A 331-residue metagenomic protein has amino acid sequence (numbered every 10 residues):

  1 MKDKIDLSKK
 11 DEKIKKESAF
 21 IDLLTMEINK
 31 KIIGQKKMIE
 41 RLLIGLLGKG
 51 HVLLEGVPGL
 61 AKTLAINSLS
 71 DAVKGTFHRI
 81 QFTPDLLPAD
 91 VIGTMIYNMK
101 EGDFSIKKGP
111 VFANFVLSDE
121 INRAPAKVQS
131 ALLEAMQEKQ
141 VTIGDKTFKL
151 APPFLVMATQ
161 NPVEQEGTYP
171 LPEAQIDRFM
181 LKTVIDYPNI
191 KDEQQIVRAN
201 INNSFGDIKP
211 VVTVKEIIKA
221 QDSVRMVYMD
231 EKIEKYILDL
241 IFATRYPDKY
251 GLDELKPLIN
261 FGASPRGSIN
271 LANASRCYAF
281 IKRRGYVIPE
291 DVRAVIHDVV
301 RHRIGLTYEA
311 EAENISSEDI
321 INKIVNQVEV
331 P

Functional and structural regions predicted by a protein language model:
M1-K10, I14, P247-P331: C-terminal engagement/docking regions of AAA+ P-loop ATPases
K10-S18, K31-I32, T168, K182-E254 (+4 more regions): Conserved C-terminal "switch" segment of AAA+ ATPases
I14-L60: Pre-Walker A (pre-P-loop) alpha-helix and adjacent loop at the N terminus of AAA/AAA+ ATPase modules, a conserved
R41-I44, Y97-L117: Conserved alpha-helical scaffold flanking the Walker A/P-loop in AAA+ ATPase domains
L46-T83: Walker A/P-loop
V57, V91, T159: P-loop (Walker A) phosphate-binding loop of NTP-binding proteins
P88, P110-Q137, A151, E166-Q175 (+1 more regions): Conserved AAA+/SF3 P-loop NTPase catalytic/coupling segment centered on the Walker-B
S105-N114, I143-Q160, L171-M180: AAA+/SF3 P-loop NTPase mechanochemical coupling elements
